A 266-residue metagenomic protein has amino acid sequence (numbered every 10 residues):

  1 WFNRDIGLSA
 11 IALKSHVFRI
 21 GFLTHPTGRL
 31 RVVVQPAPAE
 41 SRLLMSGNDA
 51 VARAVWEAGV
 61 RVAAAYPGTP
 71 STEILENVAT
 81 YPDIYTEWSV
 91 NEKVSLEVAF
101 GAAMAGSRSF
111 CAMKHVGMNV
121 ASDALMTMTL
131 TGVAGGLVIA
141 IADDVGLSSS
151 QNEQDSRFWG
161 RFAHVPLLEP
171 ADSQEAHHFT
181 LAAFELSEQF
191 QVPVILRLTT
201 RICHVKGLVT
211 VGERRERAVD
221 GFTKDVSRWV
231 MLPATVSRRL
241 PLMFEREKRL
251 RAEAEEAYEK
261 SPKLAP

Functional and structural regions predicted by a protein language model:
R4, L8, L23-P26: Short hydrophobic targeting helices and cationic amphipathic motifs that mediate membrane/organellar targeting
R4, R19, R29-R31: Basic polycationic patches enriched in arginine
G7-L8, T72, V165, T235: A generic structural signal for solvent-exposed, polar alpha-helical segments
G28-N48, P170-P266: Flexible, low-complexity linker and terminal segments
G28-S173, H178, T199-C203, E216: Thiamine diphosphate
